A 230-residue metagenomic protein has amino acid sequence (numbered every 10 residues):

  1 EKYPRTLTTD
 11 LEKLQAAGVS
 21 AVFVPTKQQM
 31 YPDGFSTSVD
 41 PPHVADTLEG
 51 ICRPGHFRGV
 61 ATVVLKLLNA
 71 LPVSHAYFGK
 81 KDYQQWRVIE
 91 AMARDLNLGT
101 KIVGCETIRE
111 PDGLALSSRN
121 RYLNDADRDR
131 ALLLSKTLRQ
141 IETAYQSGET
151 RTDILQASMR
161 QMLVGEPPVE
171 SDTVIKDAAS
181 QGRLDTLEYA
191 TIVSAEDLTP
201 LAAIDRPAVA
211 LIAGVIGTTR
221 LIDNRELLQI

Functional and structural regions predicted by a protein language model:
E1-L184, V193-D197, T218, R225-E226: Nucleotidyltransferase catalytic core that binds NTPs
A190: Substrate/ligand-engaging "lid" and interaction regions
T199-L201, V209-I230: Short, basic/aromatic-enriched C-terminal tail that caps enzymatic domains
D205: Short, solvent-exposed loop/beta-turn-alpha elements that line the ligand-binding surface or hinge of extracytoplasmic
